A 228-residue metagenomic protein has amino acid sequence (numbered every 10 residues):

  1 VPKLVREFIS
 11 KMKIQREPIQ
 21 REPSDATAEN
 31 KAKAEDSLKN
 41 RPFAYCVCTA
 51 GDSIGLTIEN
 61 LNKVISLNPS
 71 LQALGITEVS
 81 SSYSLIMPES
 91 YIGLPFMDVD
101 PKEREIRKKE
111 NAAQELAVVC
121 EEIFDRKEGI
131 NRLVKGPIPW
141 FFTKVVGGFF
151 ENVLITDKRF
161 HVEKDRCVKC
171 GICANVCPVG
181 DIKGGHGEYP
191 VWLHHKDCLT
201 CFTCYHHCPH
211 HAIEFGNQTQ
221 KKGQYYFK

Functional and structural regions predicted by a protein language model:
V1, F202: Rossmann-like NAD(P)-binding element
P2-F149: FMN-binding flavodoxin-like domain, especially the glycine-rich phosphate-binding loop
P137-G171, N175: A mid-sequence, solvent-exposed acidic-amphipathic segment
V162, V168, I172-L193, T203-Q220: Iron-sulfur cluster-binding cysteine motifs and their immediate structural context in ferredoxin-like electron-transfer
L199: Conserved PLP-binding active-site segment of the aspartate aminotransferase-like
Y225-K228: Active-site-proximal loop/hinge segments that shape catalytic or ion-binding/gating pockets
